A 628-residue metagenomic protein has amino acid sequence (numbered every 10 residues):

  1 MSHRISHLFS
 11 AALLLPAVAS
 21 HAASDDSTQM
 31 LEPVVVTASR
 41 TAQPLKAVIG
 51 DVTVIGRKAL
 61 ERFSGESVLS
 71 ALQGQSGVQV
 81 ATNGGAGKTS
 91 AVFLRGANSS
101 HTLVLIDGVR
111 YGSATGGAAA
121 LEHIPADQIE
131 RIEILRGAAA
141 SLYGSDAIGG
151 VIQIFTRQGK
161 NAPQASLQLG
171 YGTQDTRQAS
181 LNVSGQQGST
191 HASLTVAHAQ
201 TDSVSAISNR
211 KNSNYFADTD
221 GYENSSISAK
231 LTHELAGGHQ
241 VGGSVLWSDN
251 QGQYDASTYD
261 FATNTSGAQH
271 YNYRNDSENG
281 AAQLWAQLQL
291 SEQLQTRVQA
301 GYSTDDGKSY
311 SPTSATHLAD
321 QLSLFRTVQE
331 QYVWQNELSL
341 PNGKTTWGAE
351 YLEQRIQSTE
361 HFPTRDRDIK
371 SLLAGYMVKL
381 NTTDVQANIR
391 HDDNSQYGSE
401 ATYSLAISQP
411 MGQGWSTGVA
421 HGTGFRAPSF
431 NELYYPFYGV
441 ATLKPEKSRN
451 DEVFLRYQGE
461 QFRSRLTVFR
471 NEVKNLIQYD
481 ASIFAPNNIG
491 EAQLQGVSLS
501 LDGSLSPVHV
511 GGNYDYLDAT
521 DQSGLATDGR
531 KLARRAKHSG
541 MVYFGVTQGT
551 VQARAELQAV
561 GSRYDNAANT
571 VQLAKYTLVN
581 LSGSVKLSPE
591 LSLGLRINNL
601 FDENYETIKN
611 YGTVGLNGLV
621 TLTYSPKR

Functional and structural regions predicted by a protein language model:
M1-F63, L69-Q75, G185, E234: N-terminal Sec signal peptide and the immediately downstream disordered periplasmic leader that contains the TonB box
L69-V109, E130: Extracytoplasmic beta-strand/coil segments of soluble accessory domains associated with Gram-negative outer-membrane
V109-R136: Short acidic/polar hinge/loop motifs at secondary-structure boundaries that mediate gating or recognition
S141, Q153, K160-A162, Q168-G170 (+2 more regions): Periplasmic-side early beta-strands and strand-to-turn transitions of outer-membrane beta-barrels
H233, L246, S291, A300 (+5 more regions): Structural signature of Gram-negative outer-membrane beta-barrels, strongest in the C-terminal barrel of TonB-dependent
A268-A281, W285, Q289, F325-E330 (+7 more regions): Outer-membrane beta-barrel signature, preferentially recognizing the C-terminal barrel domain of Gram-negative
N342, T346, V378-D384, V468-E472 (+4 more regions): Gram-negative outer-membrane beta-barrel transporters
F454-R456, V614-R628: Outer-membrane beta-barrel "beta-signal"
